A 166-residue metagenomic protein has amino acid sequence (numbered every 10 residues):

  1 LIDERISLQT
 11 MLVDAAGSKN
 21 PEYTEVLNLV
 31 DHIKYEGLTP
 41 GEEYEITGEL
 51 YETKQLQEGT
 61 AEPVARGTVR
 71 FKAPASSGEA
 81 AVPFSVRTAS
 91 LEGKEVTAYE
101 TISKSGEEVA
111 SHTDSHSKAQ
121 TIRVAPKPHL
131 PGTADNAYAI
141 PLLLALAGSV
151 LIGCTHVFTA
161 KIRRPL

Functional and structural regions predicted by a protein language model:
L1-R5, E108-K127: Short beta-strand elements
Q9-K19, P131-D135: Short, solvent-exposed loop/edge segments of extracellular or virion-exposed proteins
N20-H32: Contiguous beta-strand segments within globular domains
E36-L38, P74-S76, S85-G93: Short, surface-exposed loop/turn segments at beta-strand-coil junctions that are enriched for proline with nearby
E49-L56, S85-T113: Enriched for extracellular/lumenal, surface-exposed ectodomains of secreted and cell-surface proteins
V69-A80: Short proline/glycine- and polar residue-rich coil/turn motifs
G132-L146: Juxtamembrane/start-of-transmembrane alpha-helix segments at the extracytoplasmic/lumenal side of membrane anchors
G148-L166: C-terminal membrane-anchoring or membrane-association module
